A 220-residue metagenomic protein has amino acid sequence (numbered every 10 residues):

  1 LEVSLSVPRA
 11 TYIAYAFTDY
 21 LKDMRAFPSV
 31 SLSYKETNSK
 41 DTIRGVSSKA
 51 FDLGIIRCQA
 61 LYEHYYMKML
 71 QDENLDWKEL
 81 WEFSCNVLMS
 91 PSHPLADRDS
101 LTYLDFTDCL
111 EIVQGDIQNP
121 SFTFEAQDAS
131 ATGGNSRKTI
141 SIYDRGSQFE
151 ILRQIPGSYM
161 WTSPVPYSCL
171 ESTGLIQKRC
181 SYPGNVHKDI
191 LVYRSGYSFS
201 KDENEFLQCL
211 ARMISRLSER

Functional and structural regions predicted by a protein language model:
E2-P8, G54, L88, I112 (+2 more regions): Short, well-ordered beta-strand segments
E2-Y65: Central regulatory/effector-binding core of bacterial HTH transcription factors
I13-D19, E63, T102-Y103, T107-G133: Secondary-structure junction motif
N38-S39, I55-E63, S90-P91, P156-G157 (+1 more regions): Beta->alpha turn/N-cap motifs
S47-A50, D116-I176: Hydrophobic hinge/microswitch elements
M69-C85, M89-E111: Flexible hinge/capping segments at coil-to-helix
D72-K78, F83, G146-G196: Beta-alpha-beta core module
K178-R220: A late-sequence structural motif
